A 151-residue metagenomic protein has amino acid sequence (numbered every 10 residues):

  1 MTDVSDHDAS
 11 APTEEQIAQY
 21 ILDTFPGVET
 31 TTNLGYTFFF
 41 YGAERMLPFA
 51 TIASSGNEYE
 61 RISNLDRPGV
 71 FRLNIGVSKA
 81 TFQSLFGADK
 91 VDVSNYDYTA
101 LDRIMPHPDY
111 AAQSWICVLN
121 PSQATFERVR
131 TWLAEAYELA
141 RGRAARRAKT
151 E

Functional and structural regions predicted by a protein language model:
M1-E151: Charge-dense, helix-prone N-terminal extensions
